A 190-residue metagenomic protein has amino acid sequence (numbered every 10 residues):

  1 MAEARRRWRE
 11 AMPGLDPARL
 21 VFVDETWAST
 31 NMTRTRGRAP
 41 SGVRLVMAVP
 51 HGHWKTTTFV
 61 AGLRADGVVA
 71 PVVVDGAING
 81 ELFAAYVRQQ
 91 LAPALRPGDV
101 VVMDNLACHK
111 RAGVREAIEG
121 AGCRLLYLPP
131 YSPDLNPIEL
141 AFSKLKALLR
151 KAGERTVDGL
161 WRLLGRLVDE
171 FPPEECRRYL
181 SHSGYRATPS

Functional and structural regions predicted by a protein language model:
M1-S190: Short functional hotspots at interaction and active-site rims
